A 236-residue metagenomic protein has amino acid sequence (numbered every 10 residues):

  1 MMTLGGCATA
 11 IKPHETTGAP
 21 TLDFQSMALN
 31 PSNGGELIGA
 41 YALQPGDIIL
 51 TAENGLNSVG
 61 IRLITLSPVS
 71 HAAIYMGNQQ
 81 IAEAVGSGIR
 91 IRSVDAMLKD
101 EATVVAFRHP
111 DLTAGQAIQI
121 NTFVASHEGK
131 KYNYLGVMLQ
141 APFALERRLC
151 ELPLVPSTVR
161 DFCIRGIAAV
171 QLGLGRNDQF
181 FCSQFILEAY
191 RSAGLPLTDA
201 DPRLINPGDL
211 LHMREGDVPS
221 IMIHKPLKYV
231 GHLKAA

Functional and structural regions predicted by a protein language model:
M1-A236: Cysteine-nucleophile amide-bond enzymes
